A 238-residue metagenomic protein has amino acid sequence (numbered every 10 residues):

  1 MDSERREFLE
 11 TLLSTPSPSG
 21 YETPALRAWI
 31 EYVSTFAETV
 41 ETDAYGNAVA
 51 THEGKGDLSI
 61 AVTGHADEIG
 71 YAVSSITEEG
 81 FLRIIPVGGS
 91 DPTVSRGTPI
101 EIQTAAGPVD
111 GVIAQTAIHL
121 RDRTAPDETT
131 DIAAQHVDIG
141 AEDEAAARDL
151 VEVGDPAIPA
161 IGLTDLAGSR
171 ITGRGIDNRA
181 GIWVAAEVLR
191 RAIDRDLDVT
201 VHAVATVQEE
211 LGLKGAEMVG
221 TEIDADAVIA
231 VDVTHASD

Functional and structural regions predicted by a protein language model:
M1-D238: N-terminal hydrophobic/helix-forming segments and targeting peptides
